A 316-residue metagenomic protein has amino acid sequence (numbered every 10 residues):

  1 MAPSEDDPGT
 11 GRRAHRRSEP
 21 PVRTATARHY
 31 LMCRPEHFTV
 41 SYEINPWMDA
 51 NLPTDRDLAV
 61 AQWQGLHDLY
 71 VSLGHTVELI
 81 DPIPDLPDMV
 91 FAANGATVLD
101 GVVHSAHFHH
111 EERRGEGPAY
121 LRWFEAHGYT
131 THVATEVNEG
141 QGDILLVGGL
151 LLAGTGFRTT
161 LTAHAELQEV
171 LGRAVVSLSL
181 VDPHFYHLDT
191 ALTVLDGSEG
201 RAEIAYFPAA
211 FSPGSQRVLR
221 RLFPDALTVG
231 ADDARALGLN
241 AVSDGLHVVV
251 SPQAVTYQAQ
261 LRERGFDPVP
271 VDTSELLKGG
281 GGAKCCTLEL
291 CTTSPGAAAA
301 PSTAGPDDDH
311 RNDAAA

Functional and structural regions predicted by a protein language model:
A2-A316: The feature marks the mature, well-folded catalytic cores of soluble enzymes
